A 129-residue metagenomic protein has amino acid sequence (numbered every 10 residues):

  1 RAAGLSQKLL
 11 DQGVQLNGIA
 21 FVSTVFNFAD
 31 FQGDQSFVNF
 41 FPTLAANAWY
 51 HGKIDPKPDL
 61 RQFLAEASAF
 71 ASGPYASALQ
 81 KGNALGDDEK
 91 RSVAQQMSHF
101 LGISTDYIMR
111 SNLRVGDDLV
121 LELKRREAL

Functional and structural regions predicted by a protein language model:
R1: Alpha/beta-hydrolase fold nucleophile elbow
S6-L85, S92-H99: A catalytic-pocket lid/entrance helix-loop region that shapes and gates access to the active site across common
S77-L129: Alpha/beta-hydrolase fold active-site neighborhood
